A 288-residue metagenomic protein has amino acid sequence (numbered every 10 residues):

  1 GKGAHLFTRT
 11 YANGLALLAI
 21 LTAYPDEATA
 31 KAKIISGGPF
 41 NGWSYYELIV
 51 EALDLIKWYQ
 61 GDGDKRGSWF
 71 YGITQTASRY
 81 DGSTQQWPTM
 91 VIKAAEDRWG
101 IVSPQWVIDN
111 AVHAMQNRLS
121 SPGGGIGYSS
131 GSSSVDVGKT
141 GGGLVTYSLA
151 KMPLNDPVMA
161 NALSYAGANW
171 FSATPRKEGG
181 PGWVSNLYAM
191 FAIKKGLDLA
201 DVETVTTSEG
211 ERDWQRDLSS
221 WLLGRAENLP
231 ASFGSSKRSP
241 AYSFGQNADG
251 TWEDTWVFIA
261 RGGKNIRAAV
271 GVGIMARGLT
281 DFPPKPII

Functional and structural regions predicted by a protein language model:
G1-D54, W58-D109, Q116-P283: An alpha-helical repeat/solenoid feature that recognizes helix-turn-helix modules
K285-I288: Surface beta-strand/loop "capping" patches
